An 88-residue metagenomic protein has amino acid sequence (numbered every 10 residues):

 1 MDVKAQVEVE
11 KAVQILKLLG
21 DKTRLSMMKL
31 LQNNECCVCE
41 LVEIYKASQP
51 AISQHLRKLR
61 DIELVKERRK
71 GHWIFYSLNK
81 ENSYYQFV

Functional and structural regions predicted by a protein language model:
E8-K11, T23: N-terminal positioning helix adjacent to the helix-turn-helix/winged-helix DNA-binding module
K11-A12, L16, F75-V88: Conserved segment of winged-helix/HTH DNA-binding domains
Q14, L25-M27: Pre-recognition alpha-helix immediately N-terminal to the DNA-recognition helix within helix-turn-helix or winged-helix
K22, N33-C37: Short capping segments at the starts of secondary-structure elements
E40, R60-K70, S77-L78: Beta-hairpin "wing" of winged helix-turn-helix
S48-A51: Helix-turn-helix DNA-binding motif, specifically the short coil turn and the N-cap/start of the second
H55: Residues within the DNA-recognition helix of helix-turn-helix
